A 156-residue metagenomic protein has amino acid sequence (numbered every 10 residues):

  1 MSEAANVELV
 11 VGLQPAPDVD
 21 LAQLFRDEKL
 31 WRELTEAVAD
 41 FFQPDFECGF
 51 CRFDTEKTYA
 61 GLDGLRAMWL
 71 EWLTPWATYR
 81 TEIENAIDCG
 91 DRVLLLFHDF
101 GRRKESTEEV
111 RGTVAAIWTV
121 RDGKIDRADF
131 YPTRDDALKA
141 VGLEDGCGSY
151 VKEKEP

Functional and structural regions predicted by a protein language model:
M1-L9, A67-P156: A beta-strand edge to alpha-helix "cap/lid" segment located at domain peripheries
M1-P44, E144-P156: Short, low-complexity N-terminal intrinsically disordered segments enriched in polar/charged residues
P15, F53, R103-K104: Positively charged, low-complexity intrinsically disordered regions
V19, R26-E28, A60-G61, L73-P75 (+1 more regions): A short linear-motif detector with a strong N-terminal bias
D27, D54, D126: Generic anion/oxyanion-binding catalytic loop in active/binding sites
E33-D91: A solvent-exposed, acidic/Ser-Thr-rich amphipathic alpha-helical stretch
